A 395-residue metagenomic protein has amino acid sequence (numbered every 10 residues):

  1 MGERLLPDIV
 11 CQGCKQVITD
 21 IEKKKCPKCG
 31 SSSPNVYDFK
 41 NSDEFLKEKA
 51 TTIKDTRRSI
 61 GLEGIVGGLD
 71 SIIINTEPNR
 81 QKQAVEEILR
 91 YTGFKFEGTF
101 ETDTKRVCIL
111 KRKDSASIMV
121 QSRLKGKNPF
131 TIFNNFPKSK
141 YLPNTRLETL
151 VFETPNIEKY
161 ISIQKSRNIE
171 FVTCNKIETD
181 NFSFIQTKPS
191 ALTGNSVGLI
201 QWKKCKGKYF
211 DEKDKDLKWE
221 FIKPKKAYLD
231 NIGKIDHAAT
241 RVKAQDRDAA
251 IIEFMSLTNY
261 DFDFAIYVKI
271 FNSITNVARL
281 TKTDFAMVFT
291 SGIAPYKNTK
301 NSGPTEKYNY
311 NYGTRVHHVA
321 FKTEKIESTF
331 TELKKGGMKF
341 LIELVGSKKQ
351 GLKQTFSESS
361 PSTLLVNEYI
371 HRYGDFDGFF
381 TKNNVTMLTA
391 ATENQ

Functional and structural regions predicted by a protein language model:
L5-P7, E22: Short metal-coordination and nucleic-acid-contact micro-motifs, chiefly zinc-binding Cys/His arrays
V10, K24-K25: The −1 position to Zn-ligating cysteines in a subset of zinc-ribbon hairpins
G13, K28: Short, cysteine/histidine-rich loop/knuckle motifs that typically chelate Zn2+
T19, P34-Y37: Short functional micro-motifs and their immediate structural scaffolds
Y37-T99, R106-T173, N181, I185-D263 (+1 more regions): Glyoxalase I/VOC metalloenzyme domain signal
E101-D103, E178, Y267-I270: Short, glycine/acidic-rich hinge or "gate" loops at secondary-structure transitions that mediate conformational
F271-N276: Short, compositionally biased
